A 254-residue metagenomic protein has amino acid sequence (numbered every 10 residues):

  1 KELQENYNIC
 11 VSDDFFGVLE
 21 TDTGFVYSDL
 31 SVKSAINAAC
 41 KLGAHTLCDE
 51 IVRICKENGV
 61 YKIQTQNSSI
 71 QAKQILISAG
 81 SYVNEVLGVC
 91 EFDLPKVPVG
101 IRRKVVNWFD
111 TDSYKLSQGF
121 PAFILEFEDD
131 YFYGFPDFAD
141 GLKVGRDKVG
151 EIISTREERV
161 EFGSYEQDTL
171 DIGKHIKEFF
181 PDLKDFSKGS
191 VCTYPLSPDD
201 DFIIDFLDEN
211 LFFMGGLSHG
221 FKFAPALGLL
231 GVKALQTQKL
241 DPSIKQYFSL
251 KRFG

Functional and structural regions predicted by a protein language model:
K1-G43, L47-D49, R53-G59: Flavin (FAD/FMN) cofactor-binding and adjacent substrate-gating region of FAD-dependent oxidoreductase domains
K1-Q4, S12, L94-V99, D185 (+1 more regions): A short alpha-helix-loop-beta-strand transition element characteristic of N-terminal alpha/beta dinucleotide-binding
L47-E50, T65, K188-S190: Short loop/edge segments at beta-strand edges and connector loops that shape dinucleotide/nucleotide cofactor-binding
G59-I63, G119-A122: Short, hydrophobic/aromatic-rich segments at coil-to-beta transitions
T65, A72-K73, E209: Active-site acidic short loop of glycosyltransferases
I70-V86, G228: Short hydrophobic core segments
S81-E209: Active-site substrate-recognition segment that forms the wall of the catalytic cavity or substrate channel
E178-G254: C-terminal catalytic lobe of FAD-dependent flavoproteins
